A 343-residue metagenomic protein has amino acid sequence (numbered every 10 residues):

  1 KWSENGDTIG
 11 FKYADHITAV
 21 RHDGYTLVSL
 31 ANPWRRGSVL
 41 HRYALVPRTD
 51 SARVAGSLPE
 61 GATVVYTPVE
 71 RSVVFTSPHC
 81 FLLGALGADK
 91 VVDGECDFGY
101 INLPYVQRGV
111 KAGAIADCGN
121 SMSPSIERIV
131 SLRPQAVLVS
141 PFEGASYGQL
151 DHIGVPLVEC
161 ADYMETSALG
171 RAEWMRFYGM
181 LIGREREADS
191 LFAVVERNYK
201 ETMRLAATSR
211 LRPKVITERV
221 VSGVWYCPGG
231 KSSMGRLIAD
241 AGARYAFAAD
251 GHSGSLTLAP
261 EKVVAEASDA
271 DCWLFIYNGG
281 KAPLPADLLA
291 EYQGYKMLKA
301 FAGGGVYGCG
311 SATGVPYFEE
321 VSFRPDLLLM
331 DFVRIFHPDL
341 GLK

Functional and structural regions predicted by a protein language model:
K1-C80, E187-I216, V315, L340-K343: Bacterial Sec-exported substrate-binding components of ABC uptake systems
T26-L132, V137-F142: A short, structured surface patch at a secondary-structure boundary
V65-Y66, V130-S131, D151-H152, T208-L211 (+3 more regions): Extracellular/periplasmic catalytic domains that process cell-envelope and extracellular macromolecules
R71-V74, V91-E95, A136-S140, L157-C160 (+8 more regions): Structural recognition of the beta-strand scaffold that forms the well-ordered cores of secreted hydrolase catalytic
G87-D89, N102-A112, D151, G235-A248: Ligand-binding cleft/hinge of the Venus flytrap
A114, S125, S131, Q135-V224 (+3 more regions): Extracytoplasmic substrate-binding proteins
T202-Y292: Flexible, glycine-rich surface segments
Q293, L298-P325: C-terminal regions of proteins
